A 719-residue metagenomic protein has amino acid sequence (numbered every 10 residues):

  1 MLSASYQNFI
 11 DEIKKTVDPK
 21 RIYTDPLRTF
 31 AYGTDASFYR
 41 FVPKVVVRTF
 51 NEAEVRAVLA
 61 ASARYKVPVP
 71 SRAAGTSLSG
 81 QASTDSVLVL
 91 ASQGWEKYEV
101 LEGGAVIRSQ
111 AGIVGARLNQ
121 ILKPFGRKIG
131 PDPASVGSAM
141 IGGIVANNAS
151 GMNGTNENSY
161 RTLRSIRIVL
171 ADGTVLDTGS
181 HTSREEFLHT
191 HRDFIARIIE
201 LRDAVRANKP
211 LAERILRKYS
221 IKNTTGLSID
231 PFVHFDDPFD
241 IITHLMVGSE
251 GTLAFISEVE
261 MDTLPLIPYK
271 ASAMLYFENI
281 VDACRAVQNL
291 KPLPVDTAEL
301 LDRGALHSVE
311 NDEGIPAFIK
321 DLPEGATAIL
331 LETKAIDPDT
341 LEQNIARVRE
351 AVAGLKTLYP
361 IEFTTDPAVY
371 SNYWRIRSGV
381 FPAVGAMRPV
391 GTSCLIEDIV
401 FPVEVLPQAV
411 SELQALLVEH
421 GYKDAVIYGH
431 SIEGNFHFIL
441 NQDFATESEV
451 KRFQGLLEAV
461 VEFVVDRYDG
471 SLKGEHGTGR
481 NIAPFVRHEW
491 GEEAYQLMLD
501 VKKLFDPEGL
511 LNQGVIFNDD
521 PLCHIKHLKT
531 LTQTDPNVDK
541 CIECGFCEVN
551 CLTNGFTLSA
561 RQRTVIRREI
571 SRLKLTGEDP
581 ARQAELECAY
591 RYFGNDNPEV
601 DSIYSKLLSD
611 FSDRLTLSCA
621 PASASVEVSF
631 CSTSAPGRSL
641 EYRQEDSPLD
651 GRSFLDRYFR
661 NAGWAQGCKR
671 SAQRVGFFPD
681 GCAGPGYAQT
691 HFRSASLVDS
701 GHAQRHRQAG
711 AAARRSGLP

Functional and structural regions predicted by a protein language model:
M1-A60, R64, A74-A105, H181 (+5 more regions): N-terminal flexible segment immediately upstream of the FAD-binding catalytic core in FAD-dependent oxidoreductases
I13, S37-V69, V87, A91-P133 (+3 more regions): N-terminal glycine-rich flavin-associated loop
K20-D25, R72, I129-P133, R206-G226 (+6 more regions): Flexible, glycine/charged-enriched surface loops at secondary-structure junctions
R28-F30, S77-G80, S135-G142, T225-S228 (+11 more regions): A glycine-rich phosphate-binding loop feature that marks nucleotide/adenosyl-phosphate handling sites
S37-F38, L78-S79, L122-S165, L170 (+2 more regions): A gly/ser-rich beta-alpha-beta helix-loop segment of oxidoreductase catalytic cores
S165, I267, A271-A298, L306-G314 (+1 more regions): Glycine-rich, acidic/polar active-site loops that bind/position phosphate-bearing ligands
A383, M387, P484-Q533, L558: Activity-critical C-terminal alpha-helical subdomain
F517-V538, N554-R674, G684, A688 (+1 more regions): Ferredoxin-type iron-sulfur electron-transfer modules in oxidoreductases and energy-metabolism complexes
